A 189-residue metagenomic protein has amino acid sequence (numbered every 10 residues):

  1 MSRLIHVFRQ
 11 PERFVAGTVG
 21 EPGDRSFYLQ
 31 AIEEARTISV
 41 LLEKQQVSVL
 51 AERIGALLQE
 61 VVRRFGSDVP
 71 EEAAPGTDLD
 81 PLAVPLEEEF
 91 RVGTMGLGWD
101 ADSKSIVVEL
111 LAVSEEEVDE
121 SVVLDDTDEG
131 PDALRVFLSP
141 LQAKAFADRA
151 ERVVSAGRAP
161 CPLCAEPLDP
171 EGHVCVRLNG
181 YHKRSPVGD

Functional and structural regions predicted by a protein language model:
M1-E21, F27, D68-A133: Intrinsic, low-complexity N-terminal interaction/targeting segments
M1-E52, A56-E60, R64: The feature marks the first
R25-Q30, L50, I54, I106-L110 (+2 more regions): Short, structured motif recognition centered on aromatic/hydrophobic residues
L41, G98, R135-F137: Generic structural detector for well-ordered beta-strands
E115-V174: Mixed-charge, glycine-accented linear interaction segment located at domain edges/termini
G157, S185-P186: Long, compositionally biased intrinsically disordered regions
P167, L178-Y181: Cys/His-rich metal-chelating microdomains
G172-N179, V187-G188: Short cysteine/histidine-rich zinc-coordinating motifs and their immediately flanking basic loops
